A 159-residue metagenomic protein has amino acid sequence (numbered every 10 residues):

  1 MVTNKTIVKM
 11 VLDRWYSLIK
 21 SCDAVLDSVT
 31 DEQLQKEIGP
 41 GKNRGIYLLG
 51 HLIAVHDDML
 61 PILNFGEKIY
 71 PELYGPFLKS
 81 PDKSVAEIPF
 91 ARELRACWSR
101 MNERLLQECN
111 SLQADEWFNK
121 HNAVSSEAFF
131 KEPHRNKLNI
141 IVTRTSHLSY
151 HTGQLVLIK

Functional and structural regions predicted by a protein language model:
M1-K5, D31, Y150: Short, structured coil/loop segments at alpha-helix boundaries
M1-K9, V55-C109, E116, A123-A128: Short, helix-capping/interhelical loops that line the mouth of catalytic, cofactor-, or ligand-binding pockets
M1-V25: Long, hydrophobic/aromatic N-terminal blocks
L12-Y16, D23, Q33-K79, V124-K159: Short, contiguous alpha-helical
S17, S21, C97-R104, Y150: Charged catalytic carboxylate motif
D23, D27-E32, N102: A general secondary-structure boundary signal
S28-Q35, Q107-N119: Surface-exposed helix-capping loop/turn segments at secondary-structure junctions
